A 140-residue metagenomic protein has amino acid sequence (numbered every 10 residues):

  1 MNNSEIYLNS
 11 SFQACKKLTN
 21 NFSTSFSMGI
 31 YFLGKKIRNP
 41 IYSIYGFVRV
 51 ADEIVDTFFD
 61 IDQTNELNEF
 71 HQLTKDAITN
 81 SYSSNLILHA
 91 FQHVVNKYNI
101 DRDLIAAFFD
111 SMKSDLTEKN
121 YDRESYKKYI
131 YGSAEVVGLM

Functional and structural regions predicted by a protein language model:
M1-M140: Acidic catalytic motifs of isoprenoid enzymes
